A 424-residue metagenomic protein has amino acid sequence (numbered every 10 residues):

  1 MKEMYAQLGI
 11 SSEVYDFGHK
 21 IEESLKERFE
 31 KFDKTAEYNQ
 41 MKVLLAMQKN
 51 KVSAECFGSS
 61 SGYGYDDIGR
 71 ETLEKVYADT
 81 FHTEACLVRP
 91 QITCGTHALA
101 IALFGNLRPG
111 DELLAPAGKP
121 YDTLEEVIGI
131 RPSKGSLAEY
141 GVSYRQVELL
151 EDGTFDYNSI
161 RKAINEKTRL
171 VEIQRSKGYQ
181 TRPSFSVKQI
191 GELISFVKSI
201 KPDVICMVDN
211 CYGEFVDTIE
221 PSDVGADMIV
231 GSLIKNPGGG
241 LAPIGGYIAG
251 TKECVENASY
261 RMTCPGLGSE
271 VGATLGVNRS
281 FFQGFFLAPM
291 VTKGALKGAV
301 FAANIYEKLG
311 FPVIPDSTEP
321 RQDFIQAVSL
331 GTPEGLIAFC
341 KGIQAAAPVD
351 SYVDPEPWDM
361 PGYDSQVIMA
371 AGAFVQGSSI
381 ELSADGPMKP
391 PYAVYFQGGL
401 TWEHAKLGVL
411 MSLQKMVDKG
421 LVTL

Functional and structural regions predicted by a protein language model:
K2-E22, K26, V43-K49, S53-C56 (+6 more regions): Conserved PLP-enzyme active-site core in the AAT-like
R28-F32: Short N-terminal edge-element motif at the start of the domain
A36-Q40: Acidic, PIN/NYN-like endoribonuclease modules and their adjacent C-terminal/linker elements
S60, T80-T83: Flexible linker/loop signature enriched in Pro/Ser/Thr and Pro/Gly
E84-L87, D111-L114, R169-L170, D203-C206 (+6 more regions): Structural motif
E307-L424: Conserved C-terminal alpha-helix-loop-beta "cap" of PLP-dependent enzymes that closes/shapes the active-site mouth
